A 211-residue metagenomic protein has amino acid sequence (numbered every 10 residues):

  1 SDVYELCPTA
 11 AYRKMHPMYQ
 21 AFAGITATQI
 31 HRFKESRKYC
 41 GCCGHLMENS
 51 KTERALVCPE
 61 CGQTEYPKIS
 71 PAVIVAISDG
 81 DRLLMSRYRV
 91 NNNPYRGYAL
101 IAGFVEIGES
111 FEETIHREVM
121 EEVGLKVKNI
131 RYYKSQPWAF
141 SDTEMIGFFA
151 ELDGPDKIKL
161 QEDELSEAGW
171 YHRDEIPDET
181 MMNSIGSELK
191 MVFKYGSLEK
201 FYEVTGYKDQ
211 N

Functional and structural regions predicted by a protein language model:
S1-R13, G103-L189: Unchanged
S1-R37, N93-G97, E162-N211: Nudix hydrolase/Nudix homology domain
Y4-C7, A21-I25, K38-C43, E48-T52 (+3 more regions): Generic detector of short, locally flexible boundary/turn motifs and exposed helical patches
K14-P17, H31-F33, N49-E53, P59-C61 (+4 more regions): Short linear motifs at secondary-structure transitions and domain/linker junctions
T26-S78: Cys/His-rich short segments
R32, K38, L46, T64-E65 (+7 more regions): Residue-level preference for alpha-helix termini and adjacent loops
C42-H45, N93-I101, G124-S141, E199-V204: A broadly tuned preference for mixed-charge, low-complexity surface segments
A55-A99, F104, K126-V127, R131 (+1 more regions): N-terminal strand-loop-strand
